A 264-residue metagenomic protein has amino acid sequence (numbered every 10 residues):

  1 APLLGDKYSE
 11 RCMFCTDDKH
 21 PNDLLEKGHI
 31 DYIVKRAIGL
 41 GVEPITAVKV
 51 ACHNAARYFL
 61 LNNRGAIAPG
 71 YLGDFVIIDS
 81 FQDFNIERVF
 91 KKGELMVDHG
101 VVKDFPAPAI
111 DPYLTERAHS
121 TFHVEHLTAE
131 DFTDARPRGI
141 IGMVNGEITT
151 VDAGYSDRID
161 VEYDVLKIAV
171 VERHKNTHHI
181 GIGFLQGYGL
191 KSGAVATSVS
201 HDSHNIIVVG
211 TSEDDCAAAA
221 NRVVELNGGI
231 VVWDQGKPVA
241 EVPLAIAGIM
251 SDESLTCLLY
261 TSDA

Functional and structural regions predicted by a protein language model:
L3-F84, F90, D202-V209, A220-E225 (+2 more regions): His/Asp/Glu-enriched, well-ordered alpha-helical/loop segment that forms or immediately abuts the divalent-metal
K19-P21, F81-D83, E94-M96, V102-K103 (+5 more regions): Short, glycine-/Ser/Thr-/acidic-enriched flexible segments
A56-R57, L61-L166: Hard-cation-handling environments
D98-V101, H179-L185, V239-A245: Short amphipathic beta-strand/extended segments with alternating polar/hydrophobic composition
A129-T211, D215-A218, V224, G229: Non-catalytic interaction/regulatory modules that flank or connect domains
G229-Q235: Conserved short beta-strand edge segments in small beta-sheet-based binding/regulatory domains
Y260-A264: Conserved small/polar residues in nucleotide/adenosyl-binding loops
